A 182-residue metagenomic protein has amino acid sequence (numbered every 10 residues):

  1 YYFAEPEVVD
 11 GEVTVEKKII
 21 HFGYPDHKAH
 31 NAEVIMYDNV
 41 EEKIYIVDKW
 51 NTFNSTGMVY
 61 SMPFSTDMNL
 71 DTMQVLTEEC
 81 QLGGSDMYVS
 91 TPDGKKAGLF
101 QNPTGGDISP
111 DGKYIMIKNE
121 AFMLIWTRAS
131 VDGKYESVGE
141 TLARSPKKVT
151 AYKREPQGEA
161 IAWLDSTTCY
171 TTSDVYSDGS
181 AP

Functional and structural regions predicted by a protein language model:
Y1-P182: Sequence/structural signature of beta-propeller domains
